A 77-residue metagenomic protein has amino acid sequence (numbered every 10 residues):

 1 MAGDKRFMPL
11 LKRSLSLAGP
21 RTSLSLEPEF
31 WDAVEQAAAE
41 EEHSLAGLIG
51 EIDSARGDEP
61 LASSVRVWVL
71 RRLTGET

Functional and structural regions predicted by a protein language model:
M1-S16: A detector of short terminal or domain-flanking linear segments
A2, A18-P20, E76: A short, structure-level motif marking secondary-structure boundaries and short turns
K12-V69: Amphipathic, hydrophobic secondary-structure cores in small proteins
L70-T77: Short, solvent-exposed charged binding patches
